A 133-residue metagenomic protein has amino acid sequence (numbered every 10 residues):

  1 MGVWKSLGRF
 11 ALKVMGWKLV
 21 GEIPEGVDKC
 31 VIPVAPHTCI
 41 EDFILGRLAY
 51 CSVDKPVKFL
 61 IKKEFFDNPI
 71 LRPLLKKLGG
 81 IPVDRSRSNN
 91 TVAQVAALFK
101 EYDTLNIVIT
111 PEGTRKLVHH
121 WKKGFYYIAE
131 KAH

Functional and structural regions predicted by a protein language model:
M1-K18: N-terminal membrane-anchoring alpha-helices
K13-H133: Soluble catalytic domains of membrane acyltransferases
